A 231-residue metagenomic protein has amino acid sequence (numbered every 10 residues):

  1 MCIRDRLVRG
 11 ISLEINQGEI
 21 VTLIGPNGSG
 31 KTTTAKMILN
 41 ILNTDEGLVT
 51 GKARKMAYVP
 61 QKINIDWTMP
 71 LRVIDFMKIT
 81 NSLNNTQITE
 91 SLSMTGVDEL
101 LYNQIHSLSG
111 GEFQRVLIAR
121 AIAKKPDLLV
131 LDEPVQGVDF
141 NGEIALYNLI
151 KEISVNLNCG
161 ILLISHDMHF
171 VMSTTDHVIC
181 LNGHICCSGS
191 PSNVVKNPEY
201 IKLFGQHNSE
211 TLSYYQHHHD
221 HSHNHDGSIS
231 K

Functional and structural regions predicted by a protein language model:
N85-L100: Conserved ABC ATPase "signature" region
Q104-L108, E112: Conserved ABC ATPase signature
K125: Conserved catalytic motifs of ABC-family nucleotide-binding domains
L129-E133: Catalytic Walker B motif of ABC-type/P-loop ATPase nucleotide-binding domains
S165-H166: H-loop/switch region of ABC-family ATPase nucleotide-binding domains
V178-S190: H-loop (His-switch) and adjacent beta-strand-loop-beta switch element of ABC-type ATPase nucleotide-binding domains
L203-K231: ABC ATPase nucleotide-binding domains
